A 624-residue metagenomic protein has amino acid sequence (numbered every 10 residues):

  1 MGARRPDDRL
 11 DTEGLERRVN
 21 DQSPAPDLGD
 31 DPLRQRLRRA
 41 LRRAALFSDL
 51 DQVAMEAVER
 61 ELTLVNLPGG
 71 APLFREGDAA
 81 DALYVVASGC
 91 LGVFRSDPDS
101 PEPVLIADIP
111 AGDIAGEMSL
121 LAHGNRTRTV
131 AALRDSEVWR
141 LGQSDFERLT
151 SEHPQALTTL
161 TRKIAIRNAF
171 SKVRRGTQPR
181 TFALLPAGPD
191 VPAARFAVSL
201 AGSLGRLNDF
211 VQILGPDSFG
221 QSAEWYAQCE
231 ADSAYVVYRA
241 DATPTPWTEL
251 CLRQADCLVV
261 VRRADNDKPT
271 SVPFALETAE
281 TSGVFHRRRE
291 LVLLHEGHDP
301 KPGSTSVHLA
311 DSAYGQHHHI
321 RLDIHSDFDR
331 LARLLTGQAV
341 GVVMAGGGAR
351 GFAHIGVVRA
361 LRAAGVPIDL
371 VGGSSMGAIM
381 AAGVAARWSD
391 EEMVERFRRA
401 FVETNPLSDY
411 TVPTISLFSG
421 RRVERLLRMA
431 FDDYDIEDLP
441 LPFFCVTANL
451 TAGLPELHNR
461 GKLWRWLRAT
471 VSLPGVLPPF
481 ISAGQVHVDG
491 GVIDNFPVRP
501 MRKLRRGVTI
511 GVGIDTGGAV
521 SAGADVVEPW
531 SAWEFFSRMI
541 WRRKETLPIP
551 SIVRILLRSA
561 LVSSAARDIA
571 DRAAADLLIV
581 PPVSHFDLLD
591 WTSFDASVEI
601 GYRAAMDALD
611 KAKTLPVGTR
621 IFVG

Functional and structural regions predicted by a protein language model:
M1-P186, P192-A194, D267: Cytosolic regulatory regions built on CNB/CRP/Popeye-like sensor folds
R174-P216, V340-G346: Walker A (P-loop) phosphate-binding motif
S218-G220: Terminal, non-globular segments
E230-P246, H487-G491: Switch II (G3) loop of P-loop NTPases
Y238-Q316, I320: Conserved catalytic-core segment of NTP-binding enzymes
H286-R289, L293-Y314, I324-S326, V340 (+5 more regions): Non-catalytic peripheral regions of patatin-like phospholipases
I324-V371, Y410: Helix-rich "cap/lid" substructures immediately adjacent to catalytic or cofactor-binding pockets
A345, P367-A386: Catalytic nucleophile loop
